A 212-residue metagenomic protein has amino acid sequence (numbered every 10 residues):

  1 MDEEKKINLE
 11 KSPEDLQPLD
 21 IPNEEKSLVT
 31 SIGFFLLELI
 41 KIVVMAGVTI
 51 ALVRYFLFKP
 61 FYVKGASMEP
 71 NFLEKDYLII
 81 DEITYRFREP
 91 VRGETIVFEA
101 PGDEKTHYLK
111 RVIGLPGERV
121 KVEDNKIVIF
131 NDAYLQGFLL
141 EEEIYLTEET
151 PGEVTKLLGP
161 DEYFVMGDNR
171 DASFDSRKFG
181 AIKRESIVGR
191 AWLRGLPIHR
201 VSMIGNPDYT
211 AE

Functional and structural regions predicted by a protein language model:
D2-L36, K41, F56, F61-Y62 (+1 more regions): Soluble "head" domains of membrane/secretory-pathway proteins
L39-V43, G47, A51: Alpha-helical transmembrane spans of integral membrane proteins, capturing the lipid-embedded, hydrophobic core of TM
